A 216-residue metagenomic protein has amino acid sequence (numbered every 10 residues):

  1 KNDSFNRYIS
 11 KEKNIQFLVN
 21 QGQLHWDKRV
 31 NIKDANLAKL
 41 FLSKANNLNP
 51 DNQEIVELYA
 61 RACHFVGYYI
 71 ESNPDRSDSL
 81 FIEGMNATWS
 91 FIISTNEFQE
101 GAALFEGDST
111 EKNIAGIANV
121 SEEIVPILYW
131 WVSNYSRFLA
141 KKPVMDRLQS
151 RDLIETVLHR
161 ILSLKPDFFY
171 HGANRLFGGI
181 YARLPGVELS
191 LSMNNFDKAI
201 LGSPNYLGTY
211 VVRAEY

Functional and structural regions predicted by a protein language model:
K1-D167, G202: N-terminal alpha-helical interaction modules that lie
K33, A102, E188-L189, Y210: Secondary-structure transition/capping residues
N36, I82, D197, R213-E215: Amphipathic, non-transmembrane alpha-helical secondary structure
F41, V157-R160, L176-F177, Y181 (+2 more regions): Short, hydrophobic/aromatic alpha-helical segments in well-folded domains
E57-L58, Y129, G172-L176, L207-R213: Alpha-solenoid helical repeat scaffolds
R61-A62, S133, R175-A182, E215: Contiguous, well-ordered alpha-helical segments that form the cores/surfaces of helical PPI scaffolds
P166-S203: Alpha-helical adaptor scaffolds
N195, S203-G208, E215-Y216: Outer membrane beta-barrel transmembrane domains
